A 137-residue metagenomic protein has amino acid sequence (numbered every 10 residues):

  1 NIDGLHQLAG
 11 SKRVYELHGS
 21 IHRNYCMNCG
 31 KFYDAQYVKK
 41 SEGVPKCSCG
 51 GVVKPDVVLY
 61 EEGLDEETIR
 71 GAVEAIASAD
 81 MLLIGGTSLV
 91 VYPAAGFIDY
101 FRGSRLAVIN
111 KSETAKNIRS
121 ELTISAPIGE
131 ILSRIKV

Functional and structural regions predicted by a protein language model:
I2-V137: Conserved catalytic alpha/beta core of Sir2/sirtuin-type deacylases, generalized to analogous enzyme cores that bind
